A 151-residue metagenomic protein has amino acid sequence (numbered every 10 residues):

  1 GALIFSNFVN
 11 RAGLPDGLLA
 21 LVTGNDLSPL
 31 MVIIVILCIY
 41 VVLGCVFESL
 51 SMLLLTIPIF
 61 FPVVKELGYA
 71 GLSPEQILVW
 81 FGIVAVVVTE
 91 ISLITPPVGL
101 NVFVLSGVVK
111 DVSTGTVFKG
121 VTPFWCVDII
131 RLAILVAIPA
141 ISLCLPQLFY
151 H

Functional and structural regions predicted by a protein language model:
G1-H151: Alpha-helical transmembrane segments of multi-pass membrane transport proteins
